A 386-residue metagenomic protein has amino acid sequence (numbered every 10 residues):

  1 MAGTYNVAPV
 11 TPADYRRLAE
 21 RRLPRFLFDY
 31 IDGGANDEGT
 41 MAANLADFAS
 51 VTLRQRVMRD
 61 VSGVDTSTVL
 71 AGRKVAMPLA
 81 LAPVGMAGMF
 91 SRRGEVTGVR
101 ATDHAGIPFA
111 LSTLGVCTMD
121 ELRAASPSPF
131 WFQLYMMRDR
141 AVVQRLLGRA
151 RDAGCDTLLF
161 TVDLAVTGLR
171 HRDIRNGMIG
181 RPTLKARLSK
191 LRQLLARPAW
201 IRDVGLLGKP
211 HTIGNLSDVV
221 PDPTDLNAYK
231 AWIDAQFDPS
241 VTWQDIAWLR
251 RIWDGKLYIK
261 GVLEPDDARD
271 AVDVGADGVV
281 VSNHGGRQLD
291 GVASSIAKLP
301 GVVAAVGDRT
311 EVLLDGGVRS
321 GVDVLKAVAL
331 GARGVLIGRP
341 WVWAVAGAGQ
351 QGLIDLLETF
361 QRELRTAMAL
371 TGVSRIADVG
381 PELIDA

Functional and structural regions predicted by a protein language model:
M1-G72, R181-V241, A377-V379, D385: An N-cap/entry alpha-helix motif that binds or orients negatively charged groups
M1-T52, A297-L314, V318-A386: Alpha/beta catalytic cores of nucleotide-metabolism and tRNA/nucleoside-modifying enzymes
T52, S67-V69, P78-A82, P108-A110 (+1 more regions): Short, conserved beta-strand segments within well-ordered enzyme catalytic domains that often line or immediately flank
R73, M77-L79, S128, D156 (+1 more regions): A generic secondary-structure signal marking the coil-to-beta-strand transition
V75-L114, M119: Glycine-rich active-site/cofactor-binding loop and its immediate structural neighborhood
M86, R100, H104, E121 (+3 more regions): Alpha/beta enzyme core
F109-L111, W131-L134, Y258-I259, L313: Short catalytic-loop micro-motif centered on adjacent basic/acidic residues
S128-Q133, D139: Long, hydrophobic, well-ordered secondary-structure blocks that form the structural core and pocket-lining surfaces
